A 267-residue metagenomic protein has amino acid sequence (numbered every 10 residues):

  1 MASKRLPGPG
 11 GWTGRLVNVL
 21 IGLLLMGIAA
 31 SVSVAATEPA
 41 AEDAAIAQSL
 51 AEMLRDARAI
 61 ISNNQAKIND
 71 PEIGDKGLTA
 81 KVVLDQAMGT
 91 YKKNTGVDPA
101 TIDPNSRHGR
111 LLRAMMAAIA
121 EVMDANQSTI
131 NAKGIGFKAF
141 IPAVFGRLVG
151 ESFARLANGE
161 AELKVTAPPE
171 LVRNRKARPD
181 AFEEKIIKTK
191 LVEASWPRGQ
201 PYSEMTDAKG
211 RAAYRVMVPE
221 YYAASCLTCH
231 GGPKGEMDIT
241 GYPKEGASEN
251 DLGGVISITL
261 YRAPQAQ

Functional and structural regions predicted by a protein language model:
M1-G14: N-terminal secretory signal peptides that target proteins for export/translocation
R15-N18, A40: Intrinsic disorder/low-complexity signature
V19-I28: Bacterial N-terminal signal peptides
A29-S33: N-terminal signal peptide c-region/cleavage motif recognized by signal peptidases
V34-Y221, G235-Q267: Extracytoplasmic c-type cytochrome modules immediately beyond a signal peptide or single-pass transmembrane anchor
Y222-K234: The canonical Cys-X-X-Cys-His
